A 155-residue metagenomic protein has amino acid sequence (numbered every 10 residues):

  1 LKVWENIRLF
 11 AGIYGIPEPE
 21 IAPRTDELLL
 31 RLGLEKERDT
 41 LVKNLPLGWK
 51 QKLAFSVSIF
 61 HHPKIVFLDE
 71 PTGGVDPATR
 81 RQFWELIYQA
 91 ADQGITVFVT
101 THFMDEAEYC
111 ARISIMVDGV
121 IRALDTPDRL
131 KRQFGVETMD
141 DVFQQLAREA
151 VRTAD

Functional and structural regions predicted by a protein language model:
R8, G12, P17-E37: Conserved ABC ATPase "signature" region
L41-G48: Conserved ABC ATPase signature
H62: Conserved catalytic motifs of ABC-family nucleotide-binding domains
V66-E70: Catalytic Walker B motif of ABC-type/P-loop ATPase nucleotide-binding domains
L124-D125: ABC ATPase "signature
